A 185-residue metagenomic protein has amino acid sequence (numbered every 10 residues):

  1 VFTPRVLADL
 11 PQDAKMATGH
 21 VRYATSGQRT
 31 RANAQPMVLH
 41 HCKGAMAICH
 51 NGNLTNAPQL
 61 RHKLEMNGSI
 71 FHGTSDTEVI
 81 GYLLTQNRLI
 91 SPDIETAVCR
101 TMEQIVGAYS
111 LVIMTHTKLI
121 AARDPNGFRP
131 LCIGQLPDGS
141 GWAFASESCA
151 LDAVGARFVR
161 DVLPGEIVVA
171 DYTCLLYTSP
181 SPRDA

Functional and structural regions predicted by a protein language model:
V1-A47: Donor-binding/catalytic cores of nucleotide-activated saccharide and glycerol-phosphate transferases/polymerases
N33-Q59, V98-E147, R160, E166-I167: Conserved catalytic micro-motifs used in adenylation/nucleotidyl-transfer and phosphoryl/amide- and methyl-transfer
S69-T74: Conserved glycine-bearing catalytic or ligand-binding loops at nucleotide- and phosphate-handling centers of large
I80: Acidic-aromatic/histidine active-site loop/patch
L83-L84: Amphipathic alpha-helical
L89-T96: Short, charged, surface-exposed loops that flank catalytic or proteolytic processing sites
S148-A156: A conserved acidic, glycine/proline-rich C-terminal tail/linker
Y177-A185: Single conserved hydrophobic/aromatic residue that forms the stacking wall/gate of nucleotide- or nucleobase-binding
